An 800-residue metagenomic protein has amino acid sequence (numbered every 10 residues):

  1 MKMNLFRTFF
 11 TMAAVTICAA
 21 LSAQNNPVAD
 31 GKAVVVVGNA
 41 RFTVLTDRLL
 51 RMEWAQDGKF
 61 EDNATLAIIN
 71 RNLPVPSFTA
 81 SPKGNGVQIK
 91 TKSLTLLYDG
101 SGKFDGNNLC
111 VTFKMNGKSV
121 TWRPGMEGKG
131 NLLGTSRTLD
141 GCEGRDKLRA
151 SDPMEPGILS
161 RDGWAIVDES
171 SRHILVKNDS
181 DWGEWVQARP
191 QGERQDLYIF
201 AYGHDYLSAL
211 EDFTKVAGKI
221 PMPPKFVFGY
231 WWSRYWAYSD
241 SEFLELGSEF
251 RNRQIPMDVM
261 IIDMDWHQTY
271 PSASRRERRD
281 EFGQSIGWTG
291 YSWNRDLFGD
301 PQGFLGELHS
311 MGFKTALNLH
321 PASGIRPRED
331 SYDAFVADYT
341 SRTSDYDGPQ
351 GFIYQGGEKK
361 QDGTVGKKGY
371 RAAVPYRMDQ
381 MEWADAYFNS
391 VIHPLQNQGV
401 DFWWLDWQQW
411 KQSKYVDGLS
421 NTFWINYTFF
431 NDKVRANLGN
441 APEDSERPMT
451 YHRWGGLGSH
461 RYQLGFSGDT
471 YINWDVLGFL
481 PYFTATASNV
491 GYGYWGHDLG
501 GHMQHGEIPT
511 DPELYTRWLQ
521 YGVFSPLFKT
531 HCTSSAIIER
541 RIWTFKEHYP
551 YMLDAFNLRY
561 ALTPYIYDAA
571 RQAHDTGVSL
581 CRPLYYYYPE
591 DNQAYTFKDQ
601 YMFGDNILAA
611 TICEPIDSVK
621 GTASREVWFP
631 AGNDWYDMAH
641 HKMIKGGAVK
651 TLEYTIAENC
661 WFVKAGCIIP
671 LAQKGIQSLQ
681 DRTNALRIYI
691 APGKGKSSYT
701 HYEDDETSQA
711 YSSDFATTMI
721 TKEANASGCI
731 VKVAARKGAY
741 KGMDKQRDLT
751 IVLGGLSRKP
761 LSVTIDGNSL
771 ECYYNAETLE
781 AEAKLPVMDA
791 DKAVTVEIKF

Functional and structural regions predicted by a protein language model:
M1-N26: Bacterial Sec-dependent N-terminal signal peptides
A23-A217, P223-F226, S233-Y235, D240-E242 (+11 more regions): N-terminal accessory segment at the very beginning of proteins
A64-S77, Q284, Y636-I656, S762-P786: Solvent-exposed beta-strand/loop surfaces of large extracellular or lumenal domains
L96, L109-K664: Catalytic-domain carbohydrate-binding cleft regions of carbohydrate-active enzymes
R377, T428, L438, S445 (+4 more regions): Conserved, charge-rich beta-strand/loop surface module that forms ligand/interface-binding patches within domains
E443-D444, T486-N489, Y601-G604, V619-G621 (+7 more regions): A structural signal for short secondary-structure junctions
H641, V649-I690: Accessory carbohydrate-binding/adhesion or oligomerization-edge regions at the termini of glycan-active proteins
